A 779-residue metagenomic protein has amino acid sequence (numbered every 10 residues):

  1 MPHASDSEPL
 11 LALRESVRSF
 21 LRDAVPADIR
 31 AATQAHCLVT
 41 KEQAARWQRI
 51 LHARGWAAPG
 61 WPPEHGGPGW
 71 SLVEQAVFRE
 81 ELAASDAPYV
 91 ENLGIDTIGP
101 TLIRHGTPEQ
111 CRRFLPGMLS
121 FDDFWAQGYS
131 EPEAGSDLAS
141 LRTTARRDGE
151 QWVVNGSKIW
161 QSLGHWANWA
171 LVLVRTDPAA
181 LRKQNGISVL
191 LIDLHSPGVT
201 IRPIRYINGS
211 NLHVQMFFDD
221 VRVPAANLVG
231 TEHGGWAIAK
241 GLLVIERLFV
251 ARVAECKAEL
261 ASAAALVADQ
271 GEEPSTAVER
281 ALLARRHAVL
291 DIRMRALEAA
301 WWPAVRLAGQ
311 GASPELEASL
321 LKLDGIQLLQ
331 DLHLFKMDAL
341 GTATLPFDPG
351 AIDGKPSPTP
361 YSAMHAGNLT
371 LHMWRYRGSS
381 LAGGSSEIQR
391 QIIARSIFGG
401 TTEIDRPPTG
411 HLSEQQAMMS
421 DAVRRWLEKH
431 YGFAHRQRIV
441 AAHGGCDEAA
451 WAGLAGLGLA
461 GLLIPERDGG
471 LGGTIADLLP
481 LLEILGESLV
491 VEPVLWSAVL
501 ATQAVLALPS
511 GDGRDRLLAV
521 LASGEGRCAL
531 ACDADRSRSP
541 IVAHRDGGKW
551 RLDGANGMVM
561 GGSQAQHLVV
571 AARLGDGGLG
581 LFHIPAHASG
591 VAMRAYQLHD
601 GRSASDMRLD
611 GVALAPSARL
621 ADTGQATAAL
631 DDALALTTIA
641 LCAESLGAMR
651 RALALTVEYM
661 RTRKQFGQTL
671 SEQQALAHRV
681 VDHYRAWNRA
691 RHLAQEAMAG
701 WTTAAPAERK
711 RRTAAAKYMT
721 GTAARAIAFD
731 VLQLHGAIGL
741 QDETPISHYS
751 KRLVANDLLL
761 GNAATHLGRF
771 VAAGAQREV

Functional and structural regions predicted by a protein language model:
M1-A84, H105-Q110, G117-D122, R147-Q151 (+6 more regions): Alpha-helical interface subdomain recognition
G55, F78-A83, L173-R175, L191-S196 (+5 more regions): Short Ser/Thr-interspersed hydrophobic loop/turn segments at strand-loop and sheet-helix junctions that line or gate
W70-S71, D137-A139, L163-N168, R182-G186 (+4 more regions): Short glycine/proline-enriched turns and hinge-like loops at secondary-structure junctions
V90-E109, G135, Y431, V490-D512: N-terminal glycine-rich flavin-associated loop
F121-Y129, L173, S523-D535: A short, Trp-centered hydrophobic/proline-enriched beta-strand micro-motif
A134, I159-H165, I207-N208, G378-S385 (+2 more regions): Glycine-rich phosphate/pyrophosphate-binding beta-alpha loops
E150-Q151, N155-R202, A531, A555-V591: A short core secondary-structure module
H195-P224, S539-I541, M558-V559, P585-D622: Flexible, small-/acidic-enriched active-site or ligand-binding loops
